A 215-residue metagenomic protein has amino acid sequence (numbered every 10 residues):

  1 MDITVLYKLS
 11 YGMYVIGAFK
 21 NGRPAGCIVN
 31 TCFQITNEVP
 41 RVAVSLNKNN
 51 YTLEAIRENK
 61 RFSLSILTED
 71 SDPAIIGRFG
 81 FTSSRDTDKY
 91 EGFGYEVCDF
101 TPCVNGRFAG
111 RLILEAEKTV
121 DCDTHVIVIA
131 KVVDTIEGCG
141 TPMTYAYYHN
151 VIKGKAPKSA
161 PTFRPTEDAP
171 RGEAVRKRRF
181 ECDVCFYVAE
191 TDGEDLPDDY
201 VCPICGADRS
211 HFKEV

Functional and structural regions predicted by a protein language model:
M1-K177: Basic, polyanion-binding surface patches
V133, E214-V215: Short beta-strand-to-coil "C-cap" segments at the C-terminal boundary of structured domains/repeats, marking
D168-E173, Y187-G193: Short, intrinsically disordered, charge-biased short linear motifs at domain edges
F180-D183, T191: Mature, structured domains enriched in cysteine- and short glycine motifs
C182-C185, C202-C205: Short cysteine-rich clusters marking metal-coordination/redox-active sites
V188-D192, R209-E214: Short, non-ligating residues that shape and space the ligands of small metal-coordination modules and catalytic
D192-V201: Short linker/helix segments within small regulatory modules
Y200-P203, V215: Non-heme iron-sulfur electron-transfer modules
